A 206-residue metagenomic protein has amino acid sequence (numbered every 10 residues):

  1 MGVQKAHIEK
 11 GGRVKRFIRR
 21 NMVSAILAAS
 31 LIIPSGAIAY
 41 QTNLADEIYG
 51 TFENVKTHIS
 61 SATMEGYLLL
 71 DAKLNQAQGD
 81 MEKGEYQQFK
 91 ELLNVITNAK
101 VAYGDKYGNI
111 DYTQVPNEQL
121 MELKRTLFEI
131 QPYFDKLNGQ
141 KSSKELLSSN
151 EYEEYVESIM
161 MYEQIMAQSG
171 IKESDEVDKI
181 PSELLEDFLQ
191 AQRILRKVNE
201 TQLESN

Functional and structural regions predicted by a protein language model:
M1-F17: Disordered, charged N-terminal biogenesis/targeting segments of membrane/secreted proteins
R13-Q41: Internal signal-anchor transmembrane helix that establishes type II topology
L44-N206: Polar, acidic low-complexity tracts enriched in Ser/Thr/Gln/Glu with frequent Gly/Pro and Thr-Pro motifs
